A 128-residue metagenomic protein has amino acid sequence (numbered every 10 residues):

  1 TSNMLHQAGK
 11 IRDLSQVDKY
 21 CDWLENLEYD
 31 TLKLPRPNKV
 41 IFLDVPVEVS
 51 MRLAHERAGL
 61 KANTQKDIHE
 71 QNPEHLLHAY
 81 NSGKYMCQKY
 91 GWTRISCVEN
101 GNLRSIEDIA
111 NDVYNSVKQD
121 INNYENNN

Functional and structural regions predicted by a protein language model:
T1-S2, W92: Tryptophan-centric aromatic hotspots in well-structured domains and transmembrane helices
S2-L5, G101-L103: Short, active-site-adjacent cap segments at secondary-structure transitions
N3-N81: A glycine- and Lys/Arg-enriched "phosphate-lid" helix/loop adjacent to the NTP-binding pocket of small-molecule kinases
E48-N128: NTP-dependent small-molecule kinase module
